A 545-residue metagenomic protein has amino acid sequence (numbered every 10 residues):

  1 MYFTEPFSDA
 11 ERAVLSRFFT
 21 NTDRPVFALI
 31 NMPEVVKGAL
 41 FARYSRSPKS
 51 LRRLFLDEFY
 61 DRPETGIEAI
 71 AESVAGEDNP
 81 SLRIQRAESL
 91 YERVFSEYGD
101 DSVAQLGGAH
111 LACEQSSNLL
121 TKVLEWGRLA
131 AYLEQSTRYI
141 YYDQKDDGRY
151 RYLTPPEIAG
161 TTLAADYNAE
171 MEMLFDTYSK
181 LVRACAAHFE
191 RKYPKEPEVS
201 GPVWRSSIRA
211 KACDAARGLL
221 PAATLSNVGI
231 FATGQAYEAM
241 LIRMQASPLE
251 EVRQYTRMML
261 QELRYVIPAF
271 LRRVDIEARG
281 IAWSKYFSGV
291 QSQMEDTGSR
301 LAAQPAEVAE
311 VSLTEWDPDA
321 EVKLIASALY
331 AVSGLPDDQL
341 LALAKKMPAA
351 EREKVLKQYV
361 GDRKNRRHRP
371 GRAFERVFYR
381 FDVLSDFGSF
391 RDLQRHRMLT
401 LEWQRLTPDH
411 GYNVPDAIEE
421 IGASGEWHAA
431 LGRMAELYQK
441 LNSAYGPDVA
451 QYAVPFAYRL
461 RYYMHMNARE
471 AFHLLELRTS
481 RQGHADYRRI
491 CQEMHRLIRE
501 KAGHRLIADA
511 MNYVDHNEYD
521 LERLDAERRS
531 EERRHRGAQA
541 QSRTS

Functional and structural regions predicted by a protein language model:
M1-S545: A conserved ligand/cofactor-binding region detector
